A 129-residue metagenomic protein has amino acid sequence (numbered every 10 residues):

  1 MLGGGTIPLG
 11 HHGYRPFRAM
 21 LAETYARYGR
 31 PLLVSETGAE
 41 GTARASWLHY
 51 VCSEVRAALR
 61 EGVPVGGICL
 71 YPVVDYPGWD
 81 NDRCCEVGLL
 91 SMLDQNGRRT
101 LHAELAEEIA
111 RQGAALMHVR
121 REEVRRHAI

Functional and structural regions predicted by a protein language model:
M1-I129: Non-catalytic scaffold segments within catalytic domains of secreted glycoside hydrolases
